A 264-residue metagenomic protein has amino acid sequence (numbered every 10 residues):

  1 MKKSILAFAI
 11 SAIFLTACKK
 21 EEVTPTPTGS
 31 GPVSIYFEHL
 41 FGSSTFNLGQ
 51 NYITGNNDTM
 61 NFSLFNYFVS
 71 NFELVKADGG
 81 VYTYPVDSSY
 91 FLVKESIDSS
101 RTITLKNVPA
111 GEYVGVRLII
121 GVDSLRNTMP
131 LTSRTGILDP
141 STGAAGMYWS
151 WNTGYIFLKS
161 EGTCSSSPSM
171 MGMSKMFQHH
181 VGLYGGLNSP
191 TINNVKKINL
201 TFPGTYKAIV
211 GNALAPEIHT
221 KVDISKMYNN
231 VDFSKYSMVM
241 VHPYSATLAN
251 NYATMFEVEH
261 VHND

Functional and structural regions predicted by a protein language model:
M1-S4, K19-K20: Positively charged n-region of N-terminal signal peptides that target proteins for export
I5-I10: Sec-dependent signal peptide hydrophobic core
F14-A17: C-terminal motif of bacterial Sec signal peptides marking the signal peptidase cleavage site
K19-D264: A short, solvent-exposed, low-complexity linear motif enriched for acidic/polar residues with Pro/Gly/Ser/Thr
